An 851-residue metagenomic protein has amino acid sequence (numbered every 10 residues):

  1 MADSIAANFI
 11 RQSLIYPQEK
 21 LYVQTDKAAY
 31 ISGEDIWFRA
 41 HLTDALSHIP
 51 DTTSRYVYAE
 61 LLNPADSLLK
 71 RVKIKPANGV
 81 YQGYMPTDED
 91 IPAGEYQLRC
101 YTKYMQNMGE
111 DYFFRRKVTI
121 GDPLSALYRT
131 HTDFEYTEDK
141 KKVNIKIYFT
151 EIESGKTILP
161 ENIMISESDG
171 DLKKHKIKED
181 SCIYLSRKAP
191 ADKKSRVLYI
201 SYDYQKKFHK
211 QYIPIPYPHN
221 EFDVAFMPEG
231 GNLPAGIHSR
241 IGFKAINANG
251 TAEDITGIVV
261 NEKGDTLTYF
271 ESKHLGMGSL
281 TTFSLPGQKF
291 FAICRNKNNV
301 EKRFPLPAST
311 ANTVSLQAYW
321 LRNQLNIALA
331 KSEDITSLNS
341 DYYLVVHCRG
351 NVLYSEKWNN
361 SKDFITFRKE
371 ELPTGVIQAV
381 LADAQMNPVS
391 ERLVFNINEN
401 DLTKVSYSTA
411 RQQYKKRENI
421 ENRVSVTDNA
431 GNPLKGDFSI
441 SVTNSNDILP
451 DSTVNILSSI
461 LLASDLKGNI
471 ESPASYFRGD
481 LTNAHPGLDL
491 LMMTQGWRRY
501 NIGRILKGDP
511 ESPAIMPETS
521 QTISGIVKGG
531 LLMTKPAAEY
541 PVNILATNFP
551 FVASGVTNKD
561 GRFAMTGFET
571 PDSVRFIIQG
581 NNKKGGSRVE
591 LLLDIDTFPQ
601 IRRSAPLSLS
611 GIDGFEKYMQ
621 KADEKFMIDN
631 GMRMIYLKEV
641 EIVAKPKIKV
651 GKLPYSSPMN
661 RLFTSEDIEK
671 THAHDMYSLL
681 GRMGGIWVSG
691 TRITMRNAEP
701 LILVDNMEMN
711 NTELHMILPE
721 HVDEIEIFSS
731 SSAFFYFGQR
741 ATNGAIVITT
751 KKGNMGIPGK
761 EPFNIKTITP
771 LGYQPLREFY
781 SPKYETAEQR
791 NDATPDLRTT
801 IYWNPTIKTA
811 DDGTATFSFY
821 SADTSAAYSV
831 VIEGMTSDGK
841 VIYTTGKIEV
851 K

Functional and structural regions predicted by a protein language model:
A2-E19, Q24, A29-I31, D35-K75 (+5 more regions): Contiguous segments within soluble domain cores/interaction surfaces
Q12-Y16, K27, I31, T52 (+20 more regions): Surface-exposed, low-complexity/disordered segments and acidic/polar micro-motifs at processing/linker regions
Y58-L62, M164-S166, T256-V260, Y343-V345 (+6 more regions): Beta-strand signatures of extracellular beta-sandwich domains
L62, Y342-S355, Q385-P388, R392: Extended, solvent-exposed regions of the mature portions of secreted/cell-surface glycoproteins
K73-P76, K174-D180, T268-H274, V552-D560 (+1 more regions): Short, acidic Ser/Thr/Gly-rich low-complexity loop/linker segments typical of extracellular and cell-surface proteins
Y81-T87: Ligand-binding face of N-terminal immunoglobulin V-set domains in extracellular IgSF glycoproteins
S168-D169, E262, L703-N706: Short strand-turn-strand beta-turns centered on an Asx-Gly dipeptide
T691-S731, M755-N764: Periplasmic plug
